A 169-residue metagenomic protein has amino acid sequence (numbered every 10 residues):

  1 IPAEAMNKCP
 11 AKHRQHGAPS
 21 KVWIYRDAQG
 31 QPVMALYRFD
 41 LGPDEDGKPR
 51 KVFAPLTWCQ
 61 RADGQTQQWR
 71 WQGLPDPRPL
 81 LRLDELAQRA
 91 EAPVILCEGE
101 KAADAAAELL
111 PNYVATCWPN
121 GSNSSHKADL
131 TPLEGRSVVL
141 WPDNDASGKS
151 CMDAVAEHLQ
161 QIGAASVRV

Functional and structural regions predicted by a protein language model:
P2-S20, Y25-A102: Intein modules and their embedded homing endonuclease domains
I24, A28, G42-V52, A62 (+2 more regions): TOPRIM fold recognition
